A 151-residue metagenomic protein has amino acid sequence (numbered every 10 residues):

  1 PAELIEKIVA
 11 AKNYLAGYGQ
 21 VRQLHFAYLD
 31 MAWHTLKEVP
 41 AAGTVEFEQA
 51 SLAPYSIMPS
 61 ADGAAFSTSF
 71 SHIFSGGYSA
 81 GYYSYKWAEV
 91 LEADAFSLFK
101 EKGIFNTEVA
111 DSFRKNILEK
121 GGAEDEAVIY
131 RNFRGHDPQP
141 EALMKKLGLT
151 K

Functional and structural regions predicted by a protein language model:
P1-K151: Cation-handling catalytic/transport regions enriched in His/Asp/Glu
